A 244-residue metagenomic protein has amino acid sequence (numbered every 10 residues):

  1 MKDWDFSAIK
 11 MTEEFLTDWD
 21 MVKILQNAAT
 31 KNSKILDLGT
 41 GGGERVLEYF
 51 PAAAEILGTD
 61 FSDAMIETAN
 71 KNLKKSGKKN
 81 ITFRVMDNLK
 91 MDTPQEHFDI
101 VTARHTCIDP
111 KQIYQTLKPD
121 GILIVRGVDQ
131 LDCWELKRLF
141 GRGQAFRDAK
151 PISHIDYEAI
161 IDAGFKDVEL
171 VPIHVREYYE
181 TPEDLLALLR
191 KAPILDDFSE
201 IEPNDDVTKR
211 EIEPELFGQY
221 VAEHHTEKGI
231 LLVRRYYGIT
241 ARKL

Functional and structural regions predicted by a protein language model:
T12-S33, E44-R45: Conserved alpha-helix/loop element of class I SAM-dependent methyltransferases that forms part of the SAM/SAH-binding
L36-K90: Class I SAM-dependent methyltransferase SAM/SAH-binding core
L89-I100: A short acidic, Gly/Pro-enriched loop at the edge of an enzyme's catalytic core that lines a small-molecule cofactor
D99-Q112, G127-D129: A short SAM/SAH-binding and catalytic strip from SAM-dependent methyltransferases
P110-I124: A short glycine-rich, Lys/Arg-flanked "PGG" loop and its adjoining helix->strand segment in the class I
D129-R147: Short, glycine-/aromatic-enriched active-site segment of Class I SAM-dependent methyltransferases
A149-G164: Short alpha-helix
E169-L244: Conserved Class I S-adenosyl-L-methionine
